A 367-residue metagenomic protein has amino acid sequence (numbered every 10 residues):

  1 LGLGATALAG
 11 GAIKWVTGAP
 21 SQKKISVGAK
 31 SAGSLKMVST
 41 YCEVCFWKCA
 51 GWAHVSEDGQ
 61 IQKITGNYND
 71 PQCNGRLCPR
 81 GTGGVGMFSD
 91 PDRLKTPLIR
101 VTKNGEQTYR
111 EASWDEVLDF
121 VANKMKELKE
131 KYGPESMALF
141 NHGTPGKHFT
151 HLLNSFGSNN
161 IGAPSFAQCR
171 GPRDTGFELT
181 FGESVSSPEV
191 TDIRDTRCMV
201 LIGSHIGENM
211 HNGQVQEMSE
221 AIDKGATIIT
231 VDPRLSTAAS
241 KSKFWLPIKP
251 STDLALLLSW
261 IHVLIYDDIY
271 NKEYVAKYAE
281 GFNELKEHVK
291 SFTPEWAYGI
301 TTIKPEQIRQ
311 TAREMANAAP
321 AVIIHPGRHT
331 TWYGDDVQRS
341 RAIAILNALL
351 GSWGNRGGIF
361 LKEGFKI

Functional and structural regions predicted by a protein language model:
L1-I269, G281, K304: N-terminal export/assembly segments and adjacent metallocofactor-ligating motifs of anaerobic energy-metabolism
S26, L35, G66, Q310 (+2 more regions): Beta-strand segments within the central parallel beta-sheet cores of soluble alpha/beta enzyme folds
W47, E130-P134, Y266-Y270, P294-Y298 (+3 more regions): Intrinsically disordered or highly flexible coil/loop and linker segments, enriched in small and charged/polar residues
K103, I202, K241-S242, F292-W296 (+1 more regions): Flexible glycine/proline-enriched surface loops and loop-helix/loop-strand junctions
A122-M125, I261, A312, I343-G351: Short, amphipathic alpha-helical segments that act as regulatory/interfacial helices in nucleotide-processing proteins
S136-T144, G299-I303, G327-G334, F365-K366: Conserved short loop/turn motifs at secondary-structure junctions
S251, A255-A321: P-loop NTPase catalytic nucleotide-binding module
M315-I367: A glycine-rich, hydrophobic/aromatic-adjacent loop/helix-cap motif
